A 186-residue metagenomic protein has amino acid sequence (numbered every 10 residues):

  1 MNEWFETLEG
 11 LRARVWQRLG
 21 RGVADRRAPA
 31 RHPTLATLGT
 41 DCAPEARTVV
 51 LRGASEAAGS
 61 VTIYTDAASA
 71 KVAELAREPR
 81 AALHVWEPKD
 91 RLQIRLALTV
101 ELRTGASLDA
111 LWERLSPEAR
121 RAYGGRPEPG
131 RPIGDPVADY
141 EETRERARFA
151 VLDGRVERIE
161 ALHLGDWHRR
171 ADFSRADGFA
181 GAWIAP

Functional and structural regions predicted by a protein language model:
M1-E6, L92-P186: Charged, gly/pro-rich active-site loop segments
N2-A57, E74: An N-terminal domain-cap segment
G22-V23, L83-V85, V137-T143: Short helix-to-loop capping/linker segments positioned immediately adjacent to catalytic or ligand/cofactor-binding
R26-R31, W86-E87, G124-G125: A short, aromatic/hydrophobic, helix- or strand-capping loop or linear motif that either lines the entrance/gate
H32, G59, E78-A81, R148-V151 (+1 more regions): Short, surface-exposed beta-edge/turn micro-motifs
P33, R47, L83, I94-L96 (+1 more regions): Hydrophobic residues positioned within well-ordered beta-strands of beta-sheet architectures
L38, D66-A68, W86-P88, A97-E101 (+1 more regions): Histidine- and/or cysteine-centered catalytic micro-motif in compact active-site loops
R52-R91: A short mixed-secondary-structure module that forms the rim of ligand-binding clefts
